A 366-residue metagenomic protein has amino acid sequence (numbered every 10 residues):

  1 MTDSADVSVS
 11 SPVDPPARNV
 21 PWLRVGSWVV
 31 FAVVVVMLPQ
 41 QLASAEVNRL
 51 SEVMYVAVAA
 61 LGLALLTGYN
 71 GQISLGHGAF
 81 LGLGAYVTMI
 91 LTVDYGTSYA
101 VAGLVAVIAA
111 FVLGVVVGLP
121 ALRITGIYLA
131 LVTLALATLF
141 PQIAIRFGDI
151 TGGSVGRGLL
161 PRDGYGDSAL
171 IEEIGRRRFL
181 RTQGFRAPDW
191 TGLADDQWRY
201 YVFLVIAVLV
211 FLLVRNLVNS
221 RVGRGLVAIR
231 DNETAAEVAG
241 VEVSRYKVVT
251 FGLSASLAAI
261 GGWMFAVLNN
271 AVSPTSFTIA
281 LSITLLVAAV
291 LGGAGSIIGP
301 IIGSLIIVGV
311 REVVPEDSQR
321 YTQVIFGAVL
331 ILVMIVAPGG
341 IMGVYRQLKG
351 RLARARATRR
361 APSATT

Functional and structural regions predicted by a protein language model:
T2-T366: Transmembrane alpha-helices and adjacent helix-loop boundaries
